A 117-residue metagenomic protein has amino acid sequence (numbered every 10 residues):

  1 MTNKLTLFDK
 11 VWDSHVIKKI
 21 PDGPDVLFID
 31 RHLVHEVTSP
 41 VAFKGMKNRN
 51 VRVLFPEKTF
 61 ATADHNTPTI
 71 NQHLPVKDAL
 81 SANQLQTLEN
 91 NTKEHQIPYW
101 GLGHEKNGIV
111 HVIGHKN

Functional and structural regions predicted by a protein language model:
M1-N117: Fe-S-dependent hydro-lyases/dehydratases of central metabolism
